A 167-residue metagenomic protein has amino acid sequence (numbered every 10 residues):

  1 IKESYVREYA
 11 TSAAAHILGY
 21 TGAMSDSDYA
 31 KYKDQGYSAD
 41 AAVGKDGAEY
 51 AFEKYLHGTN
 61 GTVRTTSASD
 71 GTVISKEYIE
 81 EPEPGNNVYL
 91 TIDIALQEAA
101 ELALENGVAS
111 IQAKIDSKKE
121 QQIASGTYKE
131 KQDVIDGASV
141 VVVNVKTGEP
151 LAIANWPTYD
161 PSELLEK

Functional and structural regions predicted by a protein language model:
I1-G85, L102, A109: Small/polar-residue-rich segments within soluble enzyme cores
S4, I92-I94: Fold-independent oxyanion-binding glycine-rich loops and adjacent beta-strand/coil segments at enzyme active sites
Y29-A30, K76-P84, I94, E98-K167: Short pre-catalytic segments that frame enzyme active sites
V88-Y89: Acyl-group handling in specialized metabolite and lipid biosynthesis
